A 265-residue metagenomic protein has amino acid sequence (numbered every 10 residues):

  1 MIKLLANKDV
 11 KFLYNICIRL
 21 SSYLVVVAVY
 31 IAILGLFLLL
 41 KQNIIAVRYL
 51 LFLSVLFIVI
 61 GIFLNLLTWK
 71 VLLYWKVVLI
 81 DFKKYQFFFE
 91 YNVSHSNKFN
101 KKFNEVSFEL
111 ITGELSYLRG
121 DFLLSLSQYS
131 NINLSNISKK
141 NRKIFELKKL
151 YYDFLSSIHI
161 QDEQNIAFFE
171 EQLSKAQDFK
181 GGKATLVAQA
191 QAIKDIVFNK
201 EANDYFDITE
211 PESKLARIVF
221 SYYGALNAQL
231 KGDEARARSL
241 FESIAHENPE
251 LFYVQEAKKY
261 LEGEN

Functional and structural regions predicted by a protein language model:
L4-V27: Juxtamembrane interface helix immediately N-terminal to a transmembrane segment
Y14-S22, F57-N65, Y91-N104, S130-R142 (+3 more regions): Solenoid-like repeat scaffolds
L34-F52: Membrane-interfacial hairpin junctions
R48-Y49, W75-V93, Y117-N131, I158-F169 (+2 more regions): Helix-turn-helix repeat elements of alpha-solenoid scaffolds
Y49-L79: Transmembrane alpha-helices and immediately adjacent membrane-cytoplasm interface residues in multi-pass integral
L73-W75, N104-E114, L118, F145-L155 (+3 more regions): "A position-specific structural signal for the A-helix of alpha-solenoid helical repeats
L147, Y151-R217: Alpha-helical adaptor scaffolds
F206-N265: Long, non-transmembrane cytosolic or organellar matrix-exposed soluble domains/tails of integral membrane proteins
